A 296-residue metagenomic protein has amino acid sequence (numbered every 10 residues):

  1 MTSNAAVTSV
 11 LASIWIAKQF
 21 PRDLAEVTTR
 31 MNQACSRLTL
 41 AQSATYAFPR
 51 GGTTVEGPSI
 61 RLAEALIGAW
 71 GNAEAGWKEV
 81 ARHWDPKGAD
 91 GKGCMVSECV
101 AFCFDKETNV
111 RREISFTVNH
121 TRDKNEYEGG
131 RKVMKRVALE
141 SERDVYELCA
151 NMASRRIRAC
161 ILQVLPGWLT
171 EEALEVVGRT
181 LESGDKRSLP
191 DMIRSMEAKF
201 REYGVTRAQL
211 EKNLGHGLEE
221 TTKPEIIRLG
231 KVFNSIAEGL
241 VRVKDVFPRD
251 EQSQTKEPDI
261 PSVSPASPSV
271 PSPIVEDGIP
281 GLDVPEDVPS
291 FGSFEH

Functional and structural regions predicted by a protein language model:
M1-S97, F102-D259: Polyanion-binding surfaces on beta-sheet-dominated domains and ring/shell assemblies
S115, V246, A266, S290-S293: Intrinsic disorder/low-structure terminal segments
F247-I279: Long, low-complexity intrinsically disordered segments
P271-H296: Long, low-complexity, intrinsically disordered segments
